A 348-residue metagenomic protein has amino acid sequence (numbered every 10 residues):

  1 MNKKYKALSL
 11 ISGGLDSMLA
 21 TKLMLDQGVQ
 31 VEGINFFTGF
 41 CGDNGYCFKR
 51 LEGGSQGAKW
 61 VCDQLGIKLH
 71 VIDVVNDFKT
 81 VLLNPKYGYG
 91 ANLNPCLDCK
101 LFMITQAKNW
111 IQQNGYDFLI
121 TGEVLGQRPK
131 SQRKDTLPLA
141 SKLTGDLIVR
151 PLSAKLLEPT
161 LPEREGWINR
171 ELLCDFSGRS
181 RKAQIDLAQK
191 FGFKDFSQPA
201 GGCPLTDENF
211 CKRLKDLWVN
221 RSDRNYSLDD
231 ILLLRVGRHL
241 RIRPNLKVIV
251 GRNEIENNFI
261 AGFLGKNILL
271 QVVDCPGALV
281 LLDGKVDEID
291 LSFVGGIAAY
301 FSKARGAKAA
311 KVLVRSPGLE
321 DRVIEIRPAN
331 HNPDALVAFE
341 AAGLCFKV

Functional and structural regions predicted by a protein language model:
M1-F193, F339-V348: ATP-dependent adenylation/nucleotidyltransferase module used to activate substrates
L147, P151-V348: AMP-forming adenylation/ATP pyrophosphatase catalytic core
